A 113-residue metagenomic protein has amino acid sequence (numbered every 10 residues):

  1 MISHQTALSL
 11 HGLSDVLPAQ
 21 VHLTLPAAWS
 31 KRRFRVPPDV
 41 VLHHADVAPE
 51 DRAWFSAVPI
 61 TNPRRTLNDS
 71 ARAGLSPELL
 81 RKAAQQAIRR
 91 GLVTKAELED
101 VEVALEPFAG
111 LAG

Functional and structural regions predicted by a protein language model:
M1-N62, A73-G113: Short gly/ser-rich loop at a beta-strand->alpha-helix junction or flexible surface loop bordering the NTP-binding
